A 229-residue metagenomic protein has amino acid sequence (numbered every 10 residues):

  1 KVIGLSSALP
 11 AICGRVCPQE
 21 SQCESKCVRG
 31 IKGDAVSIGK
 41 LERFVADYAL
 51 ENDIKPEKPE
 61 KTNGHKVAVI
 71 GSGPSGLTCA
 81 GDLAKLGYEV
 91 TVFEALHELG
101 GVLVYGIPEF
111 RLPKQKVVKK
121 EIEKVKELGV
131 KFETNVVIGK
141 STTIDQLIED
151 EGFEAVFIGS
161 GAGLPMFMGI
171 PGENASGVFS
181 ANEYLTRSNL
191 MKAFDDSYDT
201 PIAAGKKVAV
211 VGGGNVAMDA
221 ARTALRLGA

Functional and structural regions predicted by a protein language model:
K1, G14-V45, T91, H97-E98 (+1 more regions): Iron-sulfur cluster-binding cysteine motifs and their immediate structural context in ferredoxin-like electron-transfer
K1-L9: Short, charged low-complexity linear segments at domain edges
E42-A229: Residues forming the flavin
